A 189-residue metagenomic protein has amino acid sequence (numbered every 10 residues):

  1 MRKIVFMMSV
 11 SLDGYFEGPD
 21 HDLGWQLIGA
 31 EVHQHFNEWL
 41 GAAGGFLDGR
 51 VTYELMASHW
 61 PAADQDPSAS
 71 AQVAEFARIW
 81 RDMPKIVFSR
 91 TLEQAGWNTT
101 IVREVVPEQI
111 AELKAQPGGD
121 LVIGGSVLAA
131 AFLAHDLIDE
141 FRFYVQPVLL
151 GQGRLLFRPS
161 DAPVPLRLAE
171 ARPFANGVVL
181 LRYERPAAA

Functional and structural regions predicted by a protein language model:
M1-A189: Enzymes that bind and transform nitrogen-containing heteroaromatic metabolites
